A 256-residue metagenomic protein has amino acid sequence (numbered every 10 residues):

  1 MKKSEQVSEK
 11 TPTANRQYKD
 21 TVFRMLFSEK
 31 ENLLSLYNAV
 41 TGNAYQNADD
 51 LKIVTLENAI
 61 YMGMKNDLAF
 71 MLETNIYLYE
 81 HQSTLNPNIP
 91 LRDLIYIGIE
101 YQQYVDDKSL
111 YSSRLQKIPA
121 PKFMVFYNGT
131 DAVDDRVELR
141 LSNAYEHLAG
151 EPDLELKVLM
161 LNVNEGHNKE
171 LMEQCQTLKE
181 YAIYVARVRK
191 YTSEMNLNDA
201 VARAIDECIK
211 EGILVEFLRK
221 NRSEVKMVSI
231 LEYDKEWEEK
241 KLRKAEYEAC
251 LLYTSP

Functional and structural regions predicted by a protein language model:
M1-S255: Elongated, amphipathic alpha-helical interaction scaffolds
